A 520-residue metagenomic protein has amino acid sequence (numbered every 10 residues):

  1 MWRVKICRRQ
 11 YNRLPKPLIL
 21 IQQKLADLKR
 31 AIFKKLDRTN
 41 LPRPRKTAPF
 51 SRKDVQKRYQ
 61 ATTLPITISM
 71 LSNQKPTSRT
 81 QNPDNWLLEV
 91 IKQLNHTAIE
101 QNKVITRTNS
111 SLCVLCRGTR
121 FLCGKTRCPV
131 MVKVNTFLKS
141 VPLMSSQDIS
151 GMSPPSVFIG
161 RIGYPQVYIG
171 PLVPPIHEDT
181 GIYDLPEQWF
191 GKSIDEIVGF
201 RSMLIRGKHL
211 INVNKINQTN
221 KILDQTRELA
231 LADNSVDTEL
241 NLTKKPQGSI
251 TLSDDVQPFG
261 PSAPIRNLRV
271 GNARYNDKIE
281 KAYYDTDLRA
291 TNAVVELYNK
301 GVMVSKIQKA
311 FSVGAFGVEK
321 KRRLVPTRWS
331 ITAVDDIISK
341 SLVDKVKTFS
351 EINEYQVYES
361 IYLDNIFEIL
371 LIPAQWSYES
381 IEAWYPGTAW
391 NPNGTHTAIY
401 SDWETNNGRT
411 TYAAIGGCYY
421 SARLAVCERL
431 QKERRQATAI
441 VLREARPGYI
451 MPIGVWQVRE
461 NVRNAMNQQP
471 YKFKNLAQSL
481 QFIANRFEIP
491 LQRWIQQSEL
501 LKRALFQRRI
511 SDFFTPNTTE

Functional and structural regions predicted by a protein language model:
W2-E520: Long, low-complexity intrinsically disordered regions enriched in acidic and polar residues with frequent FG dipeptides
